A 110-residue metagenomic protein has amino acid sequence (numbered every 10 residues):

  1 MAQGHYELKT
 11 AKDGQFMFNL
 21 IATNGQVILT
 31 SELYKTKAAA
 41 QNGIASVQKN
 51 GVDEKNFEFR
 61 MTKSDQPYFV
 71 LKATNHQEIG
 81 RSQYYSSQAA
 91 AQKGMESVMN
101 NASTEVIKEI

Functional and structural regions predicted by a protein language model:
M1-A2, D53: Short Pro/Gly-enriched beta-strand edge/turn motifs at strand-loop
A2-G4, T104: Charged, low-complexity amphipathic helices and coil/IDR segments
E7-K9, Q15-T23, I28-Y34, G43-V47 (+5 more regions): A structural feature that tracks compact, well-ordered secondary-structure segments with a strong bias toward
Q48-N56, M99-K108: Short arginine-rich
